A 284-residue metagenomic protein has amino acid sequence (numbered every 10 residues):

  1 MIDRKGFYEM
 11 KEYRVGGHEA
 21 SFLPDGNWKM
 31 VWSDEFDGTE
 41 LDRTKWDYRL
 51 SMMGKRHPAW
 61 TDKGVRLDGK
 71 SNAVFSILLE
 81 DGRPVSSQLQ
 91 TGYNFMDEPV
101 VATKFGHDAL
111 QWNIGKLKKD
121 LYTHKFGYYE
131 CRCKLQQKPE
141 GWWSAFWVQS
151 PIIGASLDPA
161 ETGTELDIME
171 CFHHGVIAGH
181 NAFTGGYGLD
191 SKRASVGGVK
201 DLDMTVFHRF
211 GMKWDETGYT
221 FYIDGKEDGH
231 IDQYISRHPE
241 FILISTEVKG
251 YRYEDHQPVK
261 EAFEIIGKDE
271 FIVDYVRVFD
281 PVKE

Functional and structural regions predicted by a protein language model:
I2-E284: GH16 jelly-roll
